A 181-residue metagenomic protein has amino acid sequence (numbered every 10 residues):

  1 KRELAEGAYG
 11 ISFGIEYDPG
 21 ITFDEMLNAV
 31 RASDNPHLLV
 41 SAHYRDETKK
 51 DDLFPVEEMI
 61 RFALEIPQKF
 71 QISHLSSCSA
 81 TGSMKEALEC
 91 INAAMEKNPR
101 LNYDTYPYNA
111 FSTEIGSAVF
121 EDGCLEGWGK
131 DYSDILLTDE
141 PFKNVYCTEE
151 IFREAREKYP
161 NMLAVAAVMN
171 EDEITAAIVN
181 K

Functional and structural regions predicted by a protein language model:
K1, A8-N98, N102-Y106: Active-site loop-helix segments enriched in His/Asp/Glu that coordinate and activate a nucleophilic water at divalent
K1-F13, S73-K181: Active-site neighborhoods of metal-dependent hydrolases
